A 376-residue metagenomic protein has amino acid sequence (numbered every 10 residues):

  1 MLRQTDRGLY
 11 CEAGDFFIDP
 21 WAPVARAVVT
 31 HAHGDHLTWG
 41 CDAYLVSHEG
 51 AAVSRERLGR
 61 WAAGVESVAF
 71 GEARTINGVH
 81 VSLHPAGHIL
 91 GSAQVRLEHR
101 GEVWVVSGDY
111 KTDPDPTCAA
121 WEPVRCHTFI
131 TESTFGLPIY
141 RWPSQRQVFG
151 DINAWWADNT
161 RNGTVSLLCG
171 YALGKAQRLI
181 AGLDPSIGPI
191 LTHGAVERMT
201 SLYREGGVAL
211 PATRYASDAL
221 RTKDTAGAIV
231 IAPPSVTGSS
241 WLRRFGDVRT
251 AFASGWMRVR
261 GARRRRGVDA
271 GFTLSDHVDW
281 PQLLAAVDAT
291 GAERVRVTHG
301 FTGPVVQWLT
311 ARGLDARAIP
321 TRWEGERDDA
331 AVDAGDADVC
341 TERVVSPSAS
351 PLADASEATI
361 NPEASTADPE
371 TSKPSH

Functional and structural regions predicted by a protein language model:
L2-A22, R26, A32-C169, G174 (+1 more regions): His/Asp/Glu-rich metal-coordinating catalytic cores of metallo-dependent phosphodiesterases/hydrolases acting on
G8-W21, E72-T75, A212-A226, P234-L242: Short acidic low-complexity segments
L37, S92, P114-D115, A176-L179 (+3 more regions): Short, well-ordered alpha-helical microsegments
H48, A63-V68, I187-G194, G313-R322: Short hydrophobic/aromatic-enriched beta-strand-loop microsegments
R55-E56, I76-G78, D115-T117, I139-R141 (+3 more regions): Short, charged, surface-exposed secondary-structure boundary motifs
G87-L97, Y110, P114-D115, W121 (+5 more regions): Active-site-proximal loop/helix segment associated with metal-binding centers of metalloenzymes
F149-I231: Hard-cation-handling environments
P185, A216-E363, D368-H376: C-terminal regulatory/interaction regions
